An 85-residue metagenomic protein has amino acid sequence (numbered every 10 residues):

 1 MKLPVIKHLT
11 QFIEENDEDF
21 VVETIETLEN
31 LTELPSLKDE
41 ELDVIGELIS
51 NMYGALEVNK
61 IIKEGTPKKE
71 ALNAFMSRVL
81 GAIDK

Functional and structural regions predicted by a protein language model:
M1-K85: C-terminal alpha-helical interaction appendages
